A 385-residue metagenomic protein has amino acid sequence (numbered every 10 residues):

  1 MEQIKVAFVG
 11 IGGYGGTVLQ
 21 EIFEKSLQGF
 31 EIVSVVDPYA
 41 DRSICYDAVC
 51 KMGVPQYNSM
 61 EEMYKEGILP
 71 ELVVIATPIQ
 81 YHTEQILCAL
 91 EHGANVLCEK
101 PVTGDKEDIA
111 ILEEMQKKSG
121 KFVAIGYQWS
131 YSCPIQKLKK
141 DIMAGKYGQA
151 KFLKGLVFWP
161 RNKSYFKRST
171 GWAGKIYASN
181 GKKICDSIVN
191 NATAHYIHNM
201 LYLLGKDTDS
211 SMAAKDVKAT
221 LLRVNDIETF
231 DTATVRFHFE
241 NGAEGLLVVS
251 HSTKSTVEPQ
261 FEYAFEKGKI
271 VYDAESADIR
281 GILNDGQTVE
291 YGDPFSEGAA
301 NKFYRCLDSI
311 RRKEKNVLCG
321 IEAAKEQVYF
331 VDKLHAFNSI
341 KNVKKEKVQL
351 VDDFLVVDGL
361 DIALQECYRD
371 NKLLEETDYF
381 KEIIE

Functional and structural regions predicted by a protein language model:
M1-K51, I383: N-terminal Rossmann-like dinucleotide-binding module
G12, P55-M115: Beta-loop-alpha module in the N-terminal Rossmann-like domain of NAD(P)-dependent dehydrogenases, especially those
G29-V33, Y291, R312-E326: Glycine- and charged-residue-rich phosphate/anionic-cofactor binding loop of Rossmann-like
C98, V123-I125, Y272: Hydrophobic residues in well-ordered beta-strands that form the structural core
I111-W129, Q149-L153: Rossmann-fold dehydrogenase core element
S130-V217, R223-D226: Predominantly a Rossmann-like dinucleotide-binding segment in NAD(P)-dependent oxidoreductases
I184-C185, N191-V317, V331-A336, K344-E385: Contiguous beta-strand/loop segments that form the cofactor/metal-binding neighborhood of enzyme cores
